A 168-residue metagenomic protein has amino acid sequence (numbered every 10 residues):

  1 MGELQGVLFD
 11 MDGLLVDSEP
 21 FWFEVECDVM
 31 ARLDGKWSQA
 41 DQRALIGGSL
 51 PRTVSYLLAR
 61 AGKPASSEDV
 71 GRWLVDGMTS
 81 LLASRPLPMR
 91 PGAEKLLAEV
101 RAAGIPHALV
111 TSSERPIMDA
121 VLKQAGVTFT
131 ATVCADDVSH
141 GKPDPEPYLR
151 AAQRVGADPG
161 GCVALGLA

Functional and structural regions predicted by a protein language model:
M1-A44: Active-site neighborhood of HAD-like aspartate-dependent phosphohydrolases
E3, S80-L109, R115, D119 (+1 more regions): Short, acidic loop-to-helix structural element flanking the phosphoryl-transfer center in phosphate-processing enzymes
E24, R32-G71: Alpha-helical substrate-recognition element adjacent to the catalytic core
E26, V54-L57, A93, M118-L122 (+1 more regions): Hydrophobic packing residues within well-ordered alpha-helices of enzyme cores
K36, L58-K95, A103: Metal-dependent phosphoesterase signature
K36, P106, D158: Residue-level detector of anion-binding/catalytic polar loops
L45-S49, D69, W73, P88-G92 (+3 more regions): Short beta->alpha linker loops
L87-P88, E114-L167: Substrate-recognition "cap/lid" segment bordering the active-site pocket of phosphatases
